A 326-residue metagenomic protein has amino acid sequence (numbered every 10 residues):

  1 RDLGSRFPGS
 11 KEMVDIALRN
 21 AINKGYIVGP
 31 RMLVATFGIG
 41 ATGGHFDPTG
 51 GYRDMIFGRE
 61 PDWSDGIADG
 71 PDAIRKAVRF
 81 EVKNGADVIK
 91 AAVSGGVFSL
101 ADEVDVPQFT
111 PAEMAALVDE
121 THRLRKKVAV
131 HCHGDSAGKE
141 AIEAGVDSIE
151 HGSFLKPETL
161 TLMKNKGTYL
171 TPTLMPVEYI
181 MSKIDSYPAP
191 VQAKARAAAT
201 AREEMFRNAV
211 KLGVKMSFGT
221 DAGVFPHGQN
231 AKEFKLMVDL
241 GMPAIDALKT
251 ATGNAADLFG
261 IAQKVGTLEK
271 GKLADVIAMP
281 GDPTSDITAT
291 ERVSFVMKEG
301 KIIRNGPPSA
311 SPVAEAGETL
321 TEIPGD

Functional and structural regions predicted by a protein language model:
R1-K126, T159-T161, K166-S186: Divalent-metal coordination cores built from histidine and acidic residues
D15, G44-P48, S99-A101, G138-A144 (+5 more regions): Histidine/acidic-residue-rich catalytic or RNA/ligand-binding cores of hydrolases and nuclease-related proteins
M32, G85, I89, T121 (+8 more regions): Divalent metal-coordination and catalytic microenvironments
R79, A115, D119, K139-I142 (+4 more regions): Alpha-helical segments flanking ligand/cofactor-binding loops in enzyme cores
R123-K127, Y187-P190, A198-P283, I302: His/Asp/Glu-enriched, well-ordered alpha-helical/loop segment that forms or immediately abuts the divalent-metal
E143-S148, K164-L170, Y187-P190, G213-K215 (+1 more regions): Glycine-enriched alpha-helix->loop->beta-strand junction motifs that scaffold or abut catalytic
D147-F154, L170-P172, V296: Short hydrophobic/aromatic-enriched beta-strand-loop microsegments
K301, N305-D326: Extracellular/periplasmic ectodomains of large secreted or surface enzymes and adhesion receptors
